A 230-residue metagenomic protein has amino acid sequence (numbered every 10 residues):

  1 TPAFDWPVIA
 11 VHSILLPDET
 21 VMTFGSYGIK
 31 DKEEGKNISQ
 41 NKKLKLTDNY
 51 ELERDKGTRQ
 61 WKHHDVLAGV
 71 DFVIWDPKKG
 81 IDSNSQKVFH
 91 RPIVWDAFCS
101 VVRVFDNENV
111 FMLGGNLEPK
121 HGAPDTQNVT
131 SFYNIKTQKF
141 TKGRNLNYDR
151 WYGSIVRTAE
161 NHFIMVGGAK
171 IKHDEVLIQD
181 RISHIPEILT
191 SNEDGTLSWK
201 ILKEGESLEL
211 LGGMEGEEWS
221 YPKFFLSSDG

Functional and structural regions predicted by a protein language model:
T1-G230: Kelch-like beta-propeller repeat domains
